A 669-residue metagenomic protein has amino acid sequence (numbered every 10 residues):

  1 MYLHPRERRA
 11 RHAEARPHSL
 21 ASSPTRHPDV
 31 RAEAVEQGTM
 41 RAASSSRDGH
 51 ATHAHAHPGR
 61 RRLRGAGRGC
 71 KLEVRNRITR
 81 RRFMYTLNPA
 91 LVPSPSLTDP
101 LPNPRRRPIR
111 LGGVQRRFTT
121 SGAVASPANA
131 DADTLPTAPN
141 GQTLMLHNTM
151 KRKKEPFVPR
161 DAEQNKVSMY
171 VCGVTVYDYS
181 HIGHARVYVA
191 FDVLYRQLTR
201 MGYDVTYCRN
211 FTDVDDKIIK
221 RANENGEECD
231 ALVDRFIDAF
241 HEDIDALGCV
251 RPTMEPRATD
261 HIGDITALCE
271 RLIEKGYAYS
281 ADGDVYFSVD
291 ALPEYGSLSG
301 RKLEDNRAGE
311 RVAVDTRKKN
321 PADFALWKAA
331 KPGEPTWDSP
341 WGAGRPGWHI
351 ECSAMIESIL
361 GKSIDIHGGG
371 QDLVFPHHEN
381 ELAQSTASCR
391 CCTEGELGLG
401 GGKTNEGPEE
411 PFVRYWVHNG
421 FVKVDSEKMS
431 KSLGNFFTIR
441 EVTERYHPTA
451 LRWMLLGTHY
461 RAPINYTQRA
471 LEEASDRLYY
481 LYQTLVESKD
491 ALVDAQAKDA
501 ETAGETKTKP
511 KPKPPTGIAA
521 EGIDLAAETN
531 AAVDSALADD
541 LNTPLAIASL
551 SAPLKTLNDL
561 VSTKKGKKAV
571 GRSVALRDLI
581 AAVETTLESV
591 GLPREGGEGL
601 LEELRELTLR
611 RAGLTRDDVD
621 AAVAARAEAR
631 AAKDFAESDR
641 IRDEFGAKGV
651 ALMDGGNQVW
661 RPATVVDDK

Functional and structural regions predicted by a protein language model:
M1-T25, D29-R105: N-terminal chloroplast transit peptides
A42, Q115-L135: N-terminal mitochondrial targeting presequences
R110, S126-N129, V176, L194-G202 (+1 more regions): N-terminal alpha-helical targeting/anchoring segments
S126-Y177, D192, E242, G263-A491: Alpha-helical recognition segments enriched in aromatics with Gly/Pro capping that present substrate-recognition
N129-D131, K428, F437-K669: Structural preference for alpha-helix termini/caps and helix-kink/transition segments
K151-G248, M653-R661: N-terminal, positively charged nucleic-acid-binding surface of large information/translation enzymes
Y203, Y277, V650: Short phosphate-binding/catalytic loops that engage adenosine nucleotides
Y207-D215, R257-T259, D372-V374: Short, solvent-exposed turn/loop segments enriched in Gly/Ser/Thr/Pro and often Arg
